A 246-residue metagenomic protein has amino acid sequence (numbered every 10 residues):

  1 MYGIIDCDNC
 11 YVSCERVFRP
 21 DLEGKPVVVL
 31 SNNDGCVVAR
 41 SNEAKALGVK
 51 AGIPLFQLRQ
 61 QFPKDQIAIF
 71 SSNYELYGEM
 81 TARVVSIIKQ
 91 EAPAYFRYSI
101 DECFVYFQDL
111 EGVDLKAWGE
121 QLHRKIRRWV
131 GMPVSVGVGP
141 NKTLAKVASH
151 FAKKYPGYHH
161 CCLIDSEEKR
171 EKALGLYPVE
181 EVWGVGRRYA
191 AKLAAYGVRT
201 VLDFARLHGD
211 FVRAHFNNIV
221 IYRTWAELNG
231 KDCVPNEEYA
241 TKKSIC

Functional and structural regions predicted by a protein language model:
M1-I100, F104: Residues that scaffold, gate, or flank divalent-cation-dependent active/transport sites
C14-V17, A39-N42, L144-A152, P235-A240: Short acidic, glycine/serine/threonine-rich loops at helix termini
V37-R40, K172, F216: Short, charged, surface-exposed secondary-structure boundary motifs
R83, I87-E91, Q121-V130, K192 (+2 more regions): Generic non-transmembrane alpha-helical segments
V105-H123, G197: Catalytic palm subdomain of template-directed nucleic-acid polymerases, centered on the conserved carboxylate motif
L115-E180: Long, highly charged, low-complexity intrinsically disordered interaction regions that mediate electrostatic DNA/RNA
E181, Y189-C246: DNA-contacting surface of Y-family translesion DNA polymerases
